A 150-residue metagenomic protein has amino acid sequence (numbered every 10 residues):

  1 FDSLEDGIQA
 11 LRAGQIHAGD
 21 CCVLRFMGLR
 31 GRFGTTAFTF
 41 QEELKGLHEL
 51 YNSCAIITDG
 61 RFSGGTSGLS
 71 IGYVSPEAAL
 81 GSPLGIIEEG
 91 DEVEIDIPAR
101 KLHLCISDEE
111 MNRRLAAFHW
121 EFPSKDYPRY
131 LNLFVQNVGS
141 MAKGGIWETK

Functional and structural regions predicted by a protein language model:
F1-K150: Feature captures the catalytic cores and cofactor-binding loops of soluble hydro-lyases/lyases that act on carboxylate
